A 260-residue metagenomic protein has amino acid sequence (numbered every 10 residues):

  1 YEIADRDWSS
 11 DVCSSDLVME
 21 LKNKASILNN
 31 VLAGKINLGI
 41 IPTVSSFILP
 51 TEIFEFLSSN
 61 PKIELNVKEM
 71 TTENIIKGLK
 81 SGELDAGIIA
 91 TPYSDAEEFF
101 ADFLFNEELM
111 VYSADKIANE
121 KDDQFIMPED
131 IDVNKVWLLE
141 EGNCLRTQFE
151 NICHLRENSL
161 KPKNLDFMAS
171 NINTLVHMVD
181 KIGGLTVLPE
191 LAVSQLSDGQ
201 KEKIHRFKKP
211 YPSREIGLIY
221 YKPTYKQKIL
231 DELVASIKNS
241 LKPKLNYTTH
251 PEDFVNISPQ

Functional and structural regions predicted by a protein language model:
Y1-V12: Single conserved hydrophobic/aromatic residue that forms the stacking wall/gate of nucleotide- or nucleobase-binding
S10-N29, L233, I237, K244: Alpha-helical linker/hinge and terminal dimerization helices associated with HTH transcriptional regulators
N29-S94, A169: Central regulatory/effector-binding core of bacterial HTH transcription factors
I48, K203-N246: A late-sequence structural motif
T71-I76, K80-E83, A90, G142-I204 (+1 more regions): Hydrophobic hinge/microswitch elements
A96-D102, E107, Q124, N173-P223: Beta-alpha-beta core module
F99-W137: Flexible hinge/capping segments at coil-to-helix
N119-K121, N134-E157, K226-L230, V234 (+1 more regions): Secondary-structure junction motif
